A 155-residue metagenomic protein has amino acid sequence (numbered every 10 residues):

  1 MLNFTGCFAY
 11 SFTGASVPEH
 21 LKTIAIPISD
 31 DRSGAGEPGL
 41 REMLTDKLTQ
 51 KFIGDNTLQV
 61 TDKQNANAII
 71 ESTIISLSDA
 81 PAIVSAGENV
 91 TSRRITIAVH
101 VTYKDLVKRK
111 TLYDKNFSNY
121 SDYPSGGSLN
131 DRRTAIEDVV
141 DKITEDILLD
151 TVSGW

Functional and structural regions predicted by a protein language model:
N3-Q59, N65, V107, S118 (+1 more regions): A structural "domain/chain start" motif
F12, G54-T61, N65-T111, Y120-R133 (+1 more regions): Surface-exposed short loop/turn segments
D30, S76-S78, I147: Generic short alpha-helical hydrophobic face used as a protein-protein interaction/packing hotspot
D30-P38, G127-I136: Second-shell loop/turn segments in exported
D114-N116: Residue-level detector of high-confidence beta-strand sites
R133-W155: Compositionally biased, intrinsically disordered linkers/stalks adjacent to structured regions
